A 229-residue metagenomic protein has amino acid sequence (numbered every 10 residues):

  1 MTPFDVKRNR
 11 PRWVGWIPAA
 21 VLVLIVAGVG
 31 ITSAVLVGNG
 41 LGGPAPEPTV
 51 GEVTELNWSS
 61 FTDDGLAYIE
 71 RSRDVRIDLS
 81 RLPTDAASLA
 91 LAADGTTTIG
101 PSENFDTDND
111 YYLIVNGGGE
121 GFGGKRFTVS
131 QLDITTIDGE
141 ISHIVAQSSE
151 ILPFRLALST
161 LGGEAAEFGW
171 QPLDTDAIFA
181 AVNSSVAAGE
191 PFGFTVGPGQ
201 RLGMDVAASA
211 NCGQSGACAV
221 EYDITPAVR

Functional and structural regions predicted by a protein language model:
F4-T49: Hydrophobic single-pass membrane-targeting/anchoring helices
L36-G117: Extracytoplasmic low-complexity, Pro/Thr/Ser/Ala/Gly-rich segments that lie immediately after a secretion/anchoring
F61, G65-L79, T84-A86, L91-T98 (+4 more regions): A generic "folded-domain core" signal
A93-G124, T195-Q200, M204-S215: Exposed beta-strand-loop-beta-strand "reactive/processing" segments of non-cytosolic proteins
G119-R126, I151-L156, R201-M204, P226-R229: Short, surface-exposed beta-strand/loop "edge" segments at domain boundaries and coil↔beta transitions
R126-A187: Long, charged/polar, surface-exposed segments that mediate recognition or autoinhibition
W170-R229: Extracellularly exposed regions in secreted/surface proteins, prominently low-complexity, repeat-rich
